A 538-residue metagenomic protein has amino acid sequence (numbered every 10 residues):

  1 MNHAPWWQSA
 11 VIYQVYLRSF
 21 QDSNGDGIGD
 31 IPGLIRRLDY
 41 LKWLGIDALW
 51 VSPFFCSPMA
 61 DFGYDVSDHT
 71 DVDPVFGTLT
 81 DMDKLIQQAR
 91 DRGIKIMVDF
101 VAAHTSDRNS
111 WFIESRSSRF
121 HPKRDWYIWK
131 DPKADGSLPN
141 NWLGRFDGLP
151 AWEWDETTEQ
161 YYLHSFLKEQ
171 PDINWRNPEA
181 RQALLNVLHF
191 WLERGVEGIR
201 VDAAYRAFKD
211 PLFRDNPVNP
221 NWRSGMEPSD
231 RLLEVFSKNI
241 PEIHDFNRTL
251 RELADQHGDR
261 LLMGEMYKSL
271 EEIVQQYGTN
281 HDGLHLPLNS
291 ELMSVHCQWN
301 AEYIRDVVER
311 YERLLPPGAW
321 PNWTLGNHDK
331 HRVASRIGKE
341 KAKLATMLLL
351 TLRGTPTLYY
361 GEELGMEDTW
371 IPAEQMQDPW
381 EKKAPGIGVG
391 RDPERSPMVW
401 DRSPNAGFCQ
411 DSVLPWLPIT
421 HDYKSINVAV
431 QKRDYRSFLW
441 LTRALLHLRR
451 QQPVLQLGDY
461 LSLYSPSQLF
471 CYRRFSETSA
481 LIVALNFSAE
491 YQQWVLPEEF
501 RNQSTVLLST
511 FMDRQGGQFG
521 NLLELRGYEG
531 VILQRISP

Functional and structural regions predicted by a protein language model:
M1-A4, I536-P538: Basic/polar N-terminal segments that are highly enriched at the extreme N-terminus, encompassing both cleavable
N2-H189, E193, R206-S269, M398: Acidic/aromatic-lined carbohydrate-recognition and catalytic surfaces of CAZymes acting on diverse glycans
W6-Q8, L212, N216-F236, D245-R248 (+9 more regions): Loop/helix patches that line or flank the sugar-binding groove of alpha-linked glycan CAZymes
L49, I199-V201: Hydrophobic residues within beta-strands of alpha/beta enzymes
M59-G63, V274-N280, R473-R474, L523: Short glycine-biased active-site loop of nucleotidyltransferases that positions the nucleotide triphosphate and helps
E302: Carboxylate/His-rich catalytic cores and anion/metal-binding grooves
Y491-F511: Beta-strand-rich binding/interaction modules
G517-P538: C-terminal beta-strand-rich structural cap/linker in extracellular carbohydrate-active enzymes
